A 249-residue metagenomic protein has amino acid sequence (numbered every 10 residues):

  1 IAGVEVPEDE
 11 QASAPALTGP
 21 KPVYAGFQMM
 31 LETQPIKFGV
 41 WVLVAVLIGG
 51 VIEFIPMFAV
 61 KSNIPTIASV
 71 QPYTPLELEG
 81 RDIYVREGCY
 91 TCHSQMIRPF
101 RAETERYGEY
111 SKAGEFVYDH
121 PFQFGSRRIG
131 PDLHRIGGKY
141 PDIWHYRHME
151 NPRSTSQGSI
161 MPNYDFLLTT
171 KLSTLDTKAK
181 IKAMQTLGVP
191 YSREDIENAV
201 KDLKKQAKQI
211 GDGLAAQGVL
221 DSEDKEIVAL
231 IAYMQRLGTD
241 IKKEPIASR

Functional and structural regions predicted by a protein language model:
A2-Y73, S192, L203-Q206, Y233-R249: Post-cleavage N-terminal segment of exported redox proteins
V23-M30, P56-E79, R86, S94 (+1 more regions): Sequence context of c-type cytochrome heme-c attachment sites
G39-L47, T91, E105-E226: Electron-transfer interface patches adjacent to heme c in soluble/periplasmic c-type cytochromes and di-/multiheme
I52-F58, S94-M96, R101-R106, I160-M161 (+1 more regions): Short, solvent-exposed loop/turn and secondary-structure capping segments
K61-V85, I97-F100, T104, I129 (+3 more regions): Electrostatic cytochrome c docking/interface patches
G80, R86-Q95, H145, L230 (+1 more regions): The canonical Cys-X-X-Cys-His
M96, N163-D165, Q235: A mature extracytoplasmic/lumenal domain signature
V219-L220, E226-D240: C-terminal lobe and adjacent flexible extensions of AdoMet/dcAdoMet transferase-like proteins
